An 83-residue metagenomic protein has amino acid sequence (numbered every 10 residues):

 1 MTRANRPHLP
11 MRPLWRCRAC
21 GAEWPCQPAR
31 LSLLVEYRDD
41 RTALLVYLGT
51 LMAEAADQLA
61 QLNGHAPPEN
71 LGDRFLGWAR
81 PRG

Functional and structural regions predicted by a protein language model:
M1-P7: Short Cys/His-rich Zn2+-coordinating modules
T2, R30, L45, F75-G83: Sequence termini and other peripheral, non-core segments
L14, E23: Residues immediately within or flanking Cys/His clusters that coordinate Zn2+ in small zinc-binding modules
C17: Short cysteine-rich clusters marking metal-coordination/redox-active sites
G21, Q27-R30: Cys/His-coordinated zinc-binding microdomains
S32-A55: Short microdomains enriched in Cys/His and/or Lys/Arg
D57-G83: Short flanking/linker segments adjacent to small metal-binding domains or redox-active Cys/His motifs
